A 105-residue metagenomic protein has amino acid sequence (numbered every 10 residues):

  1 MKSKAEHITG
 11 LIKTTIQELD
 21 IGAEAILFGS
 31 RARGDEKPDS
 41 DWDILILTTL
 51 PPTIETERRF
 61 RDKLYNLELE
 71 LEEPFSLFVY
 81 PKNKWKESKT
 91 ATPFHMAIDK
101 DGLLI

Functional and structural regions predicted by a protein language model:
M1-E24, A32-P38, T48-I105: Catalytic core of pol beta-like nucleotidyltransferases
